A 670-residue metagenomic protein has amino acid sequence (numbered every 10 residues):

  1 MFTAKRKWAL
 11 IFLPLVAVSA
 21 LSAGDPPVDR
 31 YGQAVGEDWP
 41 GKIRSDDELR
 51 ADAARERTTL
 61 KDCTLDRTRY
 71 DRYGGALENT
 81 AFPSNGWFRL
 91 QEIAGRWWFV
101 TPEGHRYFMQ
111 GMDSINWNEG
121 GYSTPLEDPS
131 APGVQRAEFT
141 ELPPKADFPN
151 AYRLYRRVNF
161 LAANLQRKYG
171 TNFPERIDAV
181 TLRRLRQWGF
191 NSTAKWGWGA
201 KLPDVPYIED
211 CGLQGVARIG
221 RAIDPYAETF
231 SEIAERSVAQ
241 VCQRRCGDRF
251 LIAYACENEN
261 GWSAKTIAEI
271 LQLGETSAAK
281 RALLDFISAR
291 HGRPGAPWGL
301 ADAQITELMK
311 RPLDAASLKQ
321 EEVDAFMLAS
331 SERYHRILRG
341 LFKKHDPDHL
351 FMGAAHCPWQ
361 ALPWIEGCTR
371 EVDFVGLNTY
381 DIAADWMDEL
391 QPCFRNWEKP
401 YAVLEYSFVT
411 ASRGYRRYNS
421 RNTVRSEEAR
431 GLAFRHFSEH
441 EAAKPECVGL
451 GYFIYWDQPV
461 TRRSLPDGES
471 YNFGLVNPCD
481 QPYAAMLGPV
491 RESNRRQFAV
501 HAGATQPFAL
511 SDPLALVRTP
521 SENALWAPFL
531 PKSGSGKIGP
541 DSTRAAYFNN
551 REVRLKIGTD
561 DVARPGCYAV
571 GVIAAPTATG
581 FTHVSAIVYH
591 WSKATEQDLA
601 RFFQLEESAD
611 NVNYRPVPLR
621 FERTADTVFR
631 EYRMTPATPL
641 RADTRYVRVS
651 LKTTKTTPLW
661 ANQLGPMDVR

Functional and structural regions predicted by a protein language model:
D29-V205, A217-G247, P312-S330, R336-I337 (+1 more regions): Active-site-adjacent substrate/metal-binding segments within catalytic domains of carbohydrate-active enzymes
A162-A163, R218-I223, D314-E321, W397-F434: Active-site clefts of carbohydrate-active enzymes
L251-A253, N258, Y406, N422-F473: Substrate-binding cleft of secreted/luminal carbohydrate-active enzymes
I270-R281, F453-L516: Aromatic-rich peripheral "rim/lid" segments of glycoside hydrolase catalytic domains that contact and position glycan
A325-G340, K344-N419: Glycoside hydrolase catalytic-domain groove-lining segments
N550-T582, E631-M634: Short beta-strands within extracellular/lumenal beta-sheet-rich domains
V584, K652-R670: Exposed low-complexity, polar/acidic, P/S/T/G-rich flexible segments that act as propeptides, protease-susceptible
E606-S608: Conserved Ser/Thr-centered positions that define the repeating blades of beta-propeller domains
